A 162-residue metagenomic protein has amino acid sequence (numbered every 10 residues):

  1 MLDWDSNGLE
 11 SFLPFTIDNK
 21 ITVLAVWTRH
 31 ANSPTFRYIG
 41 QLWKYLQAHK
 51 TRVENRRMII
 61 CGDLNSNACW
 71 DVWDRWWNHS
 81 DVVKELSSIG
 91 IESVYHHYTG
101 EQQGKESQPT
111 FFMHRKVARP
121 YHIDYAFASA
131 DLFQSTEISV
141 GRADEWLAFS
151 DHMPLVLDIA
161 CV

Functional and structural regions predicted by a protein language model:
M1-A31: Structured beta-strand-rich core segments of catalytic domains in phosphoester-bond hydrolases
M1-W4, S93-G104, E137-E145: Acidic carboxylate-rich catalytic motifs and surrounding loops in phosphoryl-/glycosyl-chemistry enzymes
L2, L24-L42, A68-W73: Surface-exposed cleft-lining segments at the edges of enzyme active sites
P14-N19, S129-A130, S150, L155-V162: Active-site beta-strand termini and strand-to-loop segments that position acidic
I21-T22, L132-T136: Short helix-loop capping/hinge motifs at secondary-structure junctions, enriched in acidic/polar residues
T28, L64, M153: Active-site metal-binding loops of divalent metal-dependent hydrolases
G40-A128: Metal-dependent phosphoesterases centered on the DNase I-like endonuclease/exonuclease/phosphatase
M113-K116, D144-A148: Short proline/glycine-enriched turn/loop segments at secondary-structure junctions
